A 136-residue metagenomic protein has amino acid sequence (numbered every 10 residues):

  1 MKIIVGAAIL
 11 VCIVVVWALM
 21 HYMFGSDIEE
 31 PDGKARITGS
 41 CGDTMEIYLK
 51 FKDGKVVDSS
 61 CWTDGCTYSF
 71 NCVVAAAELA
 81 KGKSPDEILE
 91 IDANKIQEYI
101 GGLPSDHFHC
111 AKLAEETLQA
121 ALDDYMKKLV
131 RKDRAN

Functional and structural regions predicted by a protein language model:
M1-N136: Domain-level signature for proteins that mediate thiol-based redox and metal-cofactor handling
